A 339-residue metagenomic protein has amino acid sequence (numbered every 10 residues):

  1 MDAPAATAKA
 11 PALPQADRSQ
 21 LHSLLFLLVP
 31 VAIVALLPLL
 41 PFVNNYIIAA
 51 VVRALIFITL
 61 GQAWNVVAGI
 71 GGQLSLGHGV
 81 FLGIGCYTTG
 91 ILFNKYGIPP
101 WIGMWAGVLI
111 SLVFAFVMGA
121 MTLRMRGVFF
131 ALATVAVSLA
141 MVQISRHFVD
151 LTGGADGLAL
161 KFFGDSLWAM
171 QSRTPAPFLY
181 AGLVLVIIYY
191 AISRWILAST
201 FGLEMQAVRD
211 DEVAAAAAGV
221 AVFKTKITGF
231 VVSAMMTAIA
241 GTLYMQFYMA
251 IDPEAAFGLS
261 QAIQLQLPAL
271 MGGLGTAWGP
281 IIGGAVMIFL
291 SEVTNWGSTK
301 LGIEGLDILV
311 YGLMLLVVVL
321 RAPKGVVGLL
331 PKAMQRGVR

Functional and structural regions predicted by a protein language model:
M1-R339: Transmembrane alpha-helices and adjacent helix-loop boundaries
